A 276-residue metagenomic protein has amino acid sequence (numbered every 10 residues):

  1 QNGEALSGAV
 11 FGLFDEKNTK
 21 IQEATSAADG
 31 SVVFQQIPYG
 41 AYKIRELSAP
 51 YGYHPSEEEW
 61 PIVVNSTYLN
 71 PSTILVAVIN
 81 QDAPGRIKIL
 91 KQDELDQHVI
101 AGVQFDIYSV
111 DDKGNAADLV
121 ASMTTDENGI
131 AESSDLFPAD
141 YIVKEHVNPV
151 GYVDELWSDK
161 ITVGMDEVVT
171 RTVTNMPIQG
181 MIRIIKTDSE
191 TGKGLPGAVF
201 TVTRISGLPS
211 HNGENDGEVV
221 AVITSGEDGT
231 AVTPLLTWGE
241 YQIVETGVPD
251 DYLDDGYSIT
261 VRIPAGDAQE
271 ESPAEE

Functional and structural regions predicted by a protein language model:
Q1-E276: Solvent-exposed loop/turn and edge beta-strand elements of beta-rich ligand-binding domains
